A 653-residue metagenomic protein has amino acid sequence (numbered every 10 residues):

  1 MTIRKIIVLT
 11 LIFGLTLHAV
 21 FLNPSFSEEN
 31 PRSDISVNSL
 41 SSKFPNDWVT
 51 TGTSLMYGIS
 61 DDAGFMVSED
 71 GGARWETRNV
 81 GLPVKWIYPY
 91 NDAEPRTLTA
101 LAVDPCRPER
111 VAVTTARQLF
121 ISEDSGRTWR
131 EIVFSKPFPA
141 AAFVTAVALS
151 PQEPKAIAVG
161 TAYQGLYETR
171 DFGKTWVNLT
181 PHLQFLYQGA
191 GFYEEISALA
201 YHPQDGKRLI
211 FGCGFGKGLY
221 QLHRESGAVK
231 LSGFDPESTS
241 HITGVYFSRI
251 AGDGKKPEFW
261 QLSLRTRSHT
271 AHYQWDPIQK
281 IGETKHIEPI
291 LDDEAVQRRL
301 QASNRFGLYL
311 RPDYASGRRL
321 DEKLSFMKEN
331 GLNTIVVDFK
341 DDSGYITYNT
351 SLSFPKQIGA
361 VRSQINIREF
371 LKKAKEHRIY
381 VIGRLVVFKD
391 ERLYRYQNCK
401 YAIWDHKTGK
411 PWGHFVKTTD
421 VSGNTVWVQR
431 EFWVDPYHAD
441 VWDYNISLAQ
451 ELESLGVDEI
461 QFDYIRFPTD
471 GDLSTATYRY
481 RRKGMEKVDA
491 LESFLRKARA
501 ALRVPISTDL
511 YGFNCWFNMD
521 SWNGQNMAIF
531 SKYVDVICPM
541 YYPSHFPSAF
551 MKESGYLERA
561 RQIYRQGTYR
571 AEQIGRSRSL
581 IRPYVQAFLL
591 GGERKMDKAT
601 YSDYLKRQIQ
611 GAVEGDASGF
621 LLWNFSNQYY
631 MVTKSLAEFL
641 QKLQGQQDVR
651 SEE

Functional and structural regions predicted by a protein language model:
T2, L9-F13, L17-V296: Extracellular glycan-interacting surfaces
R298-A315, F388-E451, K606: Active-site-adjacent "subsite" loops/lids of carbohydrate-active enzymes
G317-R319, F326, N330, R430-Y464 (+1 more regions): An active-site-proximal structural segment forming one wall of the substrate-binding cleft that immediately precedes
D321-G344, L455-E459, V536, G615-G619: Catalytic domains of carbohydrate-active enzymes, especially glycoside hydrolases
N330-Q364, L636: Aromatic-lined carbohydrate-binding/catalytic grooves of carbohydrate-active enzymes
T347-I358, D390-N424, P468-K483, D597: Aromatic- and acidic-residue-enriched segments that line the glycan-binding/catalytic groove of carbohydrate-active
I382-V386, Q461-F462, K487-N523, R578-F588: Aromatic-lined carbohydrate-recognition surfaces of secreted/lumenal glycan-active proteins
D535-S548, L557-Y564, R570, S579-Q647: Substrate-binding cleft of secreted/luminal carbohydrate-active enzymes
